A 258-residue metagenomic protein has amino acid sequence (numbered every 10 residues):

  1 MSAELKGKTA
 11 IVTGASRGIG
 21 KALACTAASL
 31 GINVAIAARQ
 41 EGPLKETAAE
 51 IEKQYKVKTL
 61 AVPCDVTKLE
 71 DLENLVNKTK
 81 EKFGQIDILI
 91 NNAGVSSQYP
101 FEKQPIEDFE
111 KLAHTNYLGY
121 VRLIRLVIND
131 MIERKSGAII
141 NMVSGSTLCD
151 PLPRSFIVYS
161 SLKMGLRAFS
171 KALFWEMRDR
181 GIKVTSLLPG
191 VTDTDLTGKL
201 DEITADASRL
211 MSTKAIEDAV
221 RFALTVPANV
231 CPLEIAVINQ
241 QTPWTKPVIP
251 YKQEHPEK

Functional and structural regions predicted by a protein language model:
S16-R17: Conserved glycine-rich cofactor-binding loop
L30-E46: Conserved glycine-rich Rossmann-like NAD(P)H-binding loop of the short-chain dehydrogenase/reductase
G42, P63-N74, I106: The beta1-alpha1 cofactor-binding region of Rossmann-like NAD(H)/NADP(H)-dependent oxidoreductases
P100-F101, D108-A113: Substrate-binding pocket helix/loop in short-chain dehydrogenase/reductase
I124, S160-L162: Active-site helix of classical SDR
S144: Residue(s) in the substrate-gating loop at a strand-loop-helix junction that position the organic substrate next
R180, S186, E202-K246, P250-Y251: C-terminal helical subdomain
